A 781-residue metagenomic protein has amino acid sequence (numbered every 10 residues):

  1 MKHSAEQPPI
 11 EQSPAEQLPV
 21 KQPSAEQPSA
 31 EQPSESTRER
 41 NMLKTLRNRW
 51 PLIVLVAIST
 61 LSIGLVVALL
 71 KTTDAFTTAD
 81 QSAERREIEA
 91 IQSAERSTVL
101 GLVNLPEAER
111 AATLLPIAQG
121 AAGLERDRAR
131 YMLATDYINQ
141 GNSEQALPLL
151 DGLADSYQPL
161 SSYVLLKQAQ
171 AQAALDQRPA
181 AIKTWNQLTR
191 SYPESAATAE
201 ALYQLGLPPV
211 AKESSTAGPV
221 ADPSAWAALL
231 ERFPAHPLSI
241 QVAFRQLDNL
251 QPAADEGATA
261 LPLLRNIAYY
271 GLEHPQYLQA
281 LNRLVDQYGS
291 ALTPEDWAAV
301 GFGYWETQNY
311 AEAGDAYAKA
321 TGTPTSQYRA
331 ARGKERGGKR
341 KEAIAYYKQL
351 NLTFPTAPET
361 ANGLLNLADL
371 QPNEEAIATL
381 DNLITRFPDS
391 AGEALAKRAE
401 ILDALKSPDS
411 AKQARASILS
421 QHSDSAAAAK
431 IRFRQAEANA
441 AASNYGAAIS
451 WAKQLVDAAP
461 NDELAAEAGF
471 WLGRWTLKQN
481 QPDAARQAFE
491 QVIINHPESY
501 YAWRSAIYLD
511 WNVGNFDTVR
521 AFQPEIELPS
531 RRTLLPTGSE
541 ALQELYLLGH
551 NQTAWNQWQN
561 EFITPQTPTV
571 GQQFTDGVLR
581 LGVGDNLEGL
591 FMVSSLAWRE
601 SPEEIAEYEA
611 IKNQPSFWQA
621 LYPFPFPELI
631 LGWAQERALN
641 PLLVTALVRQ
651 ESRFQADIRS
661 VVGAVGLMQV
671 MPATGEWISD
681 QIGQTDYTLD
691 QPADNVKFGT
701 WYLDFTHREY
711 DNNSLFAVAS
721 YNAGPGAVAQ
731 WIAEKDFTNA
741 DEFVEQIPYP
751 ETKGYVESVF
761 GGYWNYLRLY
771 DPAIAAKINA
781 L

Functional and structural regions predicted by a protein language model:
N48-L52, T60-T135, N139-G141, L147-P148 (+11 more regions): N-terminal leader/linker segments that initiate helical-solenoid repeat arrays
E95, R130, L165, L202 (+12 more regions): TPR repeat positional signature
L102, Y137, Q172, P209 (+10 more regions): Residue at a conserved register position within TPR or TPR-like alpha-solenoid repeats
P106, G141, D176, E213 (+10 more regions): Residue-level detector of the short coil/turn that links helix A to helix B within each tetratricopeptide repeat
I117-R126, Q140, L153-S162, L188-E200 (+11 more regions): Short solvent-exposed coil/turn linkers within tandem alpha-helical repeat scaffolds
N382, A396, L405, A438 (+6 more regions): Catalytic glycan-binding domains that act on GlcNAc-containing polysaccharides
